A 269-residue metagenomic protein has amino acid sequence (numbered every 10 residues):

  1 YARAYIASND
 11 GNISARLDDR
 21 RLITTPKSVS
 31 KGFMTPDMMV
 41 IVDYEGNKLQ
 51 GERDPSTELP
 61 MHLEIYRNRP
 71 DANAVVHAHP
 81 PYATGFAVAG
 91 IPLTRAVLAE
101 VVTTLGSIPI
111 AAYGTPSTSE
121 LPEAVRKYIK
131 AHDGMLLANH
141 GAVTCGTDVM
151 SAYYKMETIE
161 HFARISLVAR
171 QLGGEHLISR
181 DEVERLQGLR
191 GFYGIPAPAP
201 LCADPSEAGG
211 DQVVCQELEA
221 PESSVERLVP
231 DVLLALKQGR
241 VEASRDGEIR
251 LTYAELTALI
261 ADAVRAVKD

Functional and structural regions predicted by a protein language model:
Y1-I249, T257: Glycine-rich flexible loops
R250-E255, L259-D269: C-terminal, disordered and strongly charge-biased linear tails with low hydrophobicity
